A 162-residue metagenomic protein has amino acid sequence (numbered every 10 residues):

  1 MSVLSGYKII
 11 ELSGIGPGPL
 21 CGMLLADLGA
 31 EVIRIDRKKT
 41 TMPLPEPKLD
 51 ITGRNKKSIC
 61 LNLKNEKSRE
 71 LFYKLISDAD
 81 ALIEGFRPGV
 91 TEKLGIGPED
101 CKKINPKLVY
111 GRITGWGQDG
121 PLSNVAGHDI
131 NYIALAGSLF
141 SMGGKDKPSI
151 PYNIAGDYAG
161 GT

Functional and structural regions predicted by a protein language model:
L4-G6: Phosphate-coordination loops involved in phosphoryl transfer and adenosine-cofactor binding
I10, T52-K103: A structured beta-alpha segment of the ubiquitous adenosine-cofactor-binding alpha/beta core
E11, D27, E31-D36: Short beta-strand "acidic-cap" motif of Rossmann-like dinucleotide-binding folds
G18-P19: N-terminal Rossmann-fold NAD(P) dinucleotide-binding loop
L24, L28, L94-T162: Active-site-adjacent "lid/gating" segments in soluble enzymes
I35-L44: NAD(P)-binding Rossmann-fold cofactor-contacting core
R37-K38, L63, P88, G115: Active-site loop/turn elements of alpha/beta-hydrolase fold enzymes, especially the short glycine-/histidine-rich
E46-T52: Active-site-proximal loop->helix
